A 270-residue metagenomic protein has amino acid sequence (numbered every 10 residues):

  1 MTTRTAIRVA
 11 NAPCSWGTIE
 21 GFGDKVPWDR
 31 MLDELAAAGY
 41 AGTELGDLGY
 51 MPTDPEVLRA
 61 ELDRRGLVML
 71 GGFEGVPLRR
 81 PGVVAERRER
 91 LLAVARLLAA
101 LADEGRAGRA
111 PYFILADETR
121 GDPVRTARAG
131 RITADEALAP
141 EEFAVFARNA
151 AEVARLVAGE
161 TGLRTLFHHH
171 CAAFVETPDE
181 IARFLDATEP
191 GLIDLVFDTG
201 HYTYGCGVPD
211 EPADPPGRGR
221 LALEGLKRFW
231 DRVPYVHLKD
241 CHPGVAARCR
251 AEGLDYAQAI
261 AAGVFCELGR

Functional and structural regions predicted by a protein language model:
I7-P13, T43-L45, M69-E74, P111-L115 (+3 more regions): Hydrophobic faces of well-ordered beta-strands that scaffold small-molecule active sites in alpha/beta enzyme cores
A12-P27, G46, R79-R88, D135-A144 (+1 more regions): Active-site mouth loops of central-metabolism enzymes
E20-L35, D54-P55, R87-L98, G207 (+1 more regions): Short, acidic/polar
G23-P27, D122-R131, A246-Q258: Short, flexible, mixed-charge acidic loops at enzyme active sites
V26-M51, L101-G105, R109: Catalytic domains of carbohydrate-active enzymes, especially glycoside hydrolases
G42-D63, L78-R79: Glycine-rich, proline-tolerant flexible connector loops at the mouths of alpha/beta enzymes
G42-T43, F143, A147-L268: Acidic/histidine-rich catalytic cores of soluble enzymes
V68, V83-L195: Active-site acidic/histidine proton-transfer and metal-coordination neighborhood in alpha/beta enzyme cores
